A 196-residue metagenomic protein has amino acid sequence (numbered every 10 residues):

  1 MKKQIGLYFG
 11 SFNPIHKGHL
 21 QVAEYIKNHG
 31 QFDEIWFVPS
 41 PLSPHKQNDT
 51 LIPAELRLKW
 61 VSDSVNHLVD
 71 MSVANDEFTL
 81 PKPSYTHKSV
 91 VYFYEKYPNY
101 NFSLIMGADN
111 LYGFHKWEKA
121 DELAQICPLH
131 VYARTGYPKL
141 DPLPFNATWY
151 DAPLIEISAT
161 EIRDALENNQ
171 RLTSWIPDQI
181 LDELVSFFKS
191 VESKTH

Functional and structural regions predicted by a protein language model:
M1-H196: Nucleotidyltransferase catalytic core that binds NTPs
